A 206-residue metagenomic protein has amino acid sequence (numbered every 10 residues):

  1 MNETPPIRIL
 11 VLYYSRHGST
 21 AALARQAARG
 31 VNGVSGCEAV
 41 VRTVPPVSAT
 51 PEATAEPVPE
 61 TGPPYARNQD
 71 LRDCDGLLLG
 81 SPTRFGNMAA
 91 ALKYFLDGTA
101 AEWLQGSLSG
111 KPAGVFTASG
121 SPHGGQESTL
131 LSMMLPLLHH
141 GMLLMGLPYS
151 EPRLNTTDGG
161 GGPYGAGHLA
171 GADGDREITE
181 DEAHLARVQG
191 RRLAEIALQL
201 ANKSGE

Functional and structural regions predicted by a protein language model:
M1-S107, G161, L169-E206: N-terminal beta1-alpha1-beta2 submodule of the flavodoxin-like/Rossmannoid cofactor-binding fold
S109-G159: Short, glycine-/small-residue-rich phosphate/pyrophosphate-handling segment
